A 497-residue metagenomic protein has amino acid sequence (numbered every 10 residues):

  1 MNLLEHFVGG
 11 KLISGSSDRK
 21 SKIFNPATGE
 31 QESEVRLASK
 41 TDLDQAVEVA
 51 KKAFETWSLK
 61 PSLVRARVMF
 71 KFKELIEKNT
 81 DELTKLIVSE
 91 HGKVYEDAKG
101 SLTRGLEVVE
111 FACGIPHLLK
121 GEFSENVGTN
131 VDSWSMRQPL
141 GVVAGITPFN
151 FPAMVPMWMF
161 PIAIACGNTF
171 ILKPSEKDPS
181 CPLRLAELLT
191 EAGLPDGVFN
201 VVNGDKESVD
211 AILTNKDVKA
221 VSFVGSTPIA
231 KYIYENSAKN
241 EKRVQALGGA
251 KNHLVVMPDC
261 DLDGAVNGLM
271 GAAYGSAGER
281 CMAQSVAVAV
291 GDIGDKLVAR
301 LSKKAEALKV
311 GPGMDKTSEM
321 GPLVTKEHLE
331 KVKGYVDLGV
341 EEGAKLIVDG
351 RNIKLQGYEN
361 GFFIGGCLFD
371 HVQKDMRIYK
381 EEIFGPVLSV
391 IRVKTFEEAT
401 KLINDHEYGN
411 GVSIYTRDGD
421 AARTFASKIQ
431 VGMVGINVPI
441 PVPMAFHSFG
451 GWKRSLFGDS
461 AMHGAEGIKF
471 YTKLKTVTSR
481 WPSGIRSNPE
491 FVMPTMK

Functional and structural regions predicted by a protein language model:
M1-A27, R351: Hydrophobic face of amphipathic alpha-helices that form TPR/SEL1-like repeat modules and related alpha-solenoid
K22, R36, S58-L59, H91 (+5 more regions): A structural signal for short, well-ordered beta-strand elements
T28-E34, V218, V255, K309-V310 (+2 more regions): Conserved C-terminal structural/oligomerization subdomain of aldehyde/semialdehyde dehydrogenase
G29, R65, I87, V109 (+9 more regions): Residue-level signal for inorganic ion chemistry
E30-L119, N130: Glycine-rich loop-to-alpha-helix module at the N-terminal edge of alpha/beta enzyme cores
F54, S58, K73-T80, T84 (+18 more regions): Structural signal for hydrophobic packing residues in well-ordered secondary-structure cores of soluble enzyme domains
G121-G264, T317, V393, G458: Rossmann-like NAD(P) dinucleotide-binding subdomain of oxidoreductase/dehydrogenase enzymes
P228-Q373, I436, S483-S487, V492-K497: ALDH superfamily catalytic-core signature
